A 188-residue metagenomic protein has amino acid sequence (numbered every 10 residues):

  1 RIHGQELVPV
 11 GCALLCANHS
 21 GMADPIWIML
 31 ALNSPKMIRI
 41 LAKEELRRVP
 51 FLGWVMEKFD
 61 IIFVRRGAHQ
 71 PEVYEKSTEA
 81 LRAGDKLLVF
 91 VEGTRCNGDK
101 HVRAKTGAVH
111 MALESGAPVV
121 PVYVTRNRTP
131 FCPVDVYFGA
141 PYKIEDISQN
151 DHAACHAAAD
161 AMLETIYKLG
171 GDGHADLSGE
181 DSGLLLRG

Functional and structural regions predicted by a protein language model:
R1-I2, P71: Short gly/ser/thr-rich secondary-structure transition/capping motifs
E6-V8, T78-E79: Short amphipathic alpha-helix with an adjacent loop that forms part of the alpha/beta core around
L7-A68: Catalytic core of membrane glycerolipid acyltransferases/transacylases, capturing the structured, soluble-facing
V73-G188: Non-catalytic C-terminal accessory region of glycerolipid acyltransferases and related lyso-lipid remodeling enzymes
